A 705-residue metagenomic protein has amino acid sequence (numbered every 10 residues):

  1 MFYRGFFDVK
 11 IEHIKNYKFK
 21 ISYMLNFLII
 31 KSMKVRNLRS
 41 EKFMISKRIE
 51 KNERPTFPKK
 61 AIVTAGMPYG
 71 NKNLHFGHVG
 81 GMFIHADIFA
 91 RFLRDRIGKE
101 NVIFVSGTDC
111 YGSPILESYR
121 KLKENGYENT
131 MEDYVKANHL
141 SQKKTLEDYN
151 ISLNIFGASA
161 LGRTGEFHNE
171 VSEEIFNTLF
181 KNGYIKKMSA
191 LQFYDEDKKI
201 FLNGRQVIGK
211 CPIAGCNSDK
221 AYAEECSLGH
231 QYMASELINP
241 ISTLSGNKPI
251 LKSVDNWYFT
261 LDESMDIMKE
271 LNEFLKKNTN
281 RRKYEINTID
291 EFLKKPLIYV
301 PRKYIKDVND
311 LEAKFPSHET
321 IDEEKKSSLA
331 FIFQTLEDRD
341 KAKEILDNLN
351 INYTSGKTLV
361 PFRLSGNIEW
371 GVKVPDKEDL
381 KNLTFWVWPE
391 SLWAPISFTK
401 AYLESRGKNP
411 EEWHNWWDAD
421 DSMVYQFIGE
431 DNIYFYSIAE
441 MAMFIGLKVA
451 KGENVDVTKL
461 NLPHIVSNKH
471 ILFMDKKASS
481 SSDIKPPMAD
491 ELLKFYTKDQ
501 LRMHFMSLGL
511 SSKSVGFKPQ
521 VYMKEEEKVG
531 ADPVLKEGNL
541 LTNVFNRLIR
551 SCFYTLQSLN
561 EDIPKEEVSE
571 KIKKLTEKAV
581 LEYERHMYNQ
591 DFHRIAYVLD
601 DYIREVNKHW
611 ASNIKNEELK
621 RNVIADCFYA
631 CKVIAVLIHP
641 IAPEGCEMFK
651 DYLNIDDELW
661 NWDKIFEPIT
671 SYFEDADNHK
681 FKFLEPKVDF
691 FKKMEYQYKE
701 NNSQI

Functional and structural regions predicted by a protein language model:
R4-G5, I21, N26-P58, L122 (+9 more regions): Basic, alpha-helical terminal appendages of large translation-related enzymes
K34-I97, F104-S106, E170, N239-S558 (+1 more regions): Structured secondary-structure scaffolds
I88, D133-K144, E174, L540 (+2 more regions): A non-catalytic, amphipathic alpha-helix used as a structural packing/dimerization or gating element in enzyme scaffolds
I103-P114, S159-F167, I465-S467: Short, solvent-exposed turn/loop segments enriched in Gly/Ser/Thr/Pro and often Arg
S118-A137: A charged helix-plus-loop insertion that forms the helical arch/lid used to bind and gate nucleic-acid substrates
S141-Y222, N272-E273: A broadly conserved sequence feature marking short terminus-proximal activation segments in nucleic acid-centric
D255, E270-K277, E285-S317, P519-Y696: Conserved nucleotide- and phosphate/pyrophosphate-binding catalytic cores in adenylate/nucleotidyl-handling enzymes
